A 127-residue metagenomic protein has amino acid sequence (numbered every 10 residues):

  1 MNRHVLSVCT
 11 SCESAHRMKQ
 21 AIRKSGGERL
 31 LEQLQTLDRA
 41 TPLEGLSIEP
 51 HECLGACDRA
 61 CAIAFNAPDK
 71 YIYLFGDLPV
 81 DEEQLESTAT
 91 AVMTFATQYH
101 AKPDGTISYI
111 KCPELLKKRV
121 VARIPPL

Functional and structural regions predicted by a protein language model:
M1-R17, L127: Polybasic, low-complexity association/targeting segments
M1-S7, L34-A56: Immediate flanking context of iron-sulfur cluster ligation sites
C9-C12, C53, C61: Functionally engaged cysteine thiol sites
S14-T36, A60-V80, Q84-L85: Iron-sulfur (Fe-S) cluster-binding segments and ferredoxin-like electron-carrier domains, especially [2Fe-2S]
E28-L46, G105-C112, K118-R123: Charged, low-complexity, helix/coiled-coil-prone segments
D58-R59, A64-K70, V92-L127: Short flanking/linker segments adjacent to small metal-binding domains or redox-active Cys/His motifs
F75-A101: A hydrophobic, small-residue-rich beta->alpha segment in the mid-to-C-terminal subdomain of diverse proteins
